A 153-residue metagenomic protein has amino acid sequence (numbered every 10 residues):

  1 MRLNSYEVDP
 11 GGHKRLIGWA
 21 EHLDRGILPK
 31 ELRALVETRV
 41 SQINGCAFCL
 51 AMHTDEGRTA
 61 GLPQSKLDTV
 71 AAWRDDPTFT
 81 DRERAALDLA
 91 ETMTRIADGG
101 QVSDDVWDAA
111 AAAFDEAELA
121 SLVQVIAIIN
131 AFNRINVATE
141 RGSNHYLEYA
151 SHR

Functional and structural regions predicted by a protein language model:
M1-R153: Hydrophobic alpha-helical segments
